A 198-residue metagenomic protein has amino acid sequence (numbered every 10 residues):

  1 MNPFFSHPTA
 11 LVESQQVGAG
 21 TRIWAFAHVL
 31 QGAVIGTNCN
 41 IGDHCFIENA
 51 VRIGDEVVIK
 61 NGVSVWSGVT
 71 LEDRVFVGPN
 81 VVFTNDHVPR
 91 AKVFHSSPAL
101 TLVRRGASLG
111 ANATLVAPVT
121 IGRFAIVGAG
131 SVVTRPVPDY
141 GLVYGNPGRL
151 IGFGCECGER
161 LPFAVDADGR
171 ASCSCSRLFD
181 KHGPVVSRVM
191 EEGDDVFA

Functional and structural regions predicted by a protein language model:
F4-G145, R149-L150: Structural signal for interior beta-strand "rungs" in well-ordered beta-sheet cores of soluble enzyme domains
D139-N146, G154-V165: Short, intrinsically disordered, charge-biased short linear motifs at domain edges
L150, E159-P162, R177-K181: Cys/His-rich microdomains that often coordinate metals
V165-R170, V186: Cytosolic, membrane-interface loops and tails of multi-pass inner-membrane proteins
D168-L178: Cysteine-rich micro-motifs
L178-V196: Short metal-binding segments enriched for Cys and/or His
